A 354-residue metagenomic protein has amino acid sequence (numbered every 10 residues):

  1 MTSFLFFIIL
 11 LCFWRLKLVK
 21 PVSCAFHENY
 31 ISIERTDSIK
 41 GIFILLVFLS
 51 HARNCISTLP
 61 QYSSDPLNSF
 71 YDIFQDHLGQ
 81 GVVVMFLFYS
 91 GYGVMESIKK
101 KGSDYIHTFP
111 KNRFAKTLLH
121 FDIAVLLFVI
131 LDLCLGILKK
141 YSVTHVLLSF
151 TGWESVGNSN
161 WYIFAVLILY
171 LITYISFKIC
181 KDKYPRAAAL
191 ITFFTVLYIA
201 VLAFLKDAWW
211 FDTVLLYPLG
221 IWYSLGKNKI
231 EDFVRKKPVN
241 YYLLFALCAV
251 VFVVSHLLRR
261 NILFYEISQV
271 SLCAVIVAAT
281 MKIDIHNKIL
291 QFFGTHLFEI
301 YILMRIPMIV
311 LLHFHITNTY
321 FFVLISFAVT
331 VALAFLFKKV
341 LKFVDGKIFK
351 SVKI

Functional and structural regions predicted by a protein language model:
M1-T195, F292, H296, I316-I354: Membrane-cytosol interface segments of multi-pass membrane proteins, especially ER/Golgi lipid-handling enzymes
F4-L5, C24-E28, V196-S326: Alpha-helical transmembrane segments and terminal signal-anchor/GPI-anchor hydrophobic tails, characterized by long
